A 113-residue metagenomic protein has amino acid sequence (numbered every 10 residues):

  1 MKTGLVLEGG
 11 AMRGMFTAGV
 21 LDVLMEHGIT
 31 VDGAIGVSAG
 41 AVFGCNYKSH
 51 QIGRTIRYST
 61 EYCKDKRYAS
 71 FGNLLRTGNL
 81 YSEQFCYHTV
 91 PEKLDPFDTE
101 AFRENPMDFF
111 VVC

Functional and structural regions predicted by a protein language model:
M1-V37, C45-C113: Patatin-like phospholipase
